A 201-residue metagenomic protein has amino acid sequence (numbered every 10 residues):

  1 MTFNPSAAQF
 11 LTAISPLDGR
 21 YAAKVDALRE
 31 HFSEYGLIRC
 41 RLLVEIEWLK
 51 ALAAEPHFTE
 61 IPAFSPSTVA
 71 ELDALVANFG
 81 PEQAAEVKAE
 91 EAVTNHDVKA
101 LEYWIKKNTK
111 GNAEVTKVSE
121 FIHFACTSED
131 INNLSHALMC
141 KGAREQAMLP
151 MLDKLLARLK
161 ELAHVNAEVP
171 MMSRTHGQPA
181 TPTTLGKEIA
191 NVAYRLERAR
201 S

Functional and structural regions predicted by a protein language model:
T2-S201: A helix-coil-helix interface module used to build multimeric assemblies and to scaffold catalytic/cofactor sites
